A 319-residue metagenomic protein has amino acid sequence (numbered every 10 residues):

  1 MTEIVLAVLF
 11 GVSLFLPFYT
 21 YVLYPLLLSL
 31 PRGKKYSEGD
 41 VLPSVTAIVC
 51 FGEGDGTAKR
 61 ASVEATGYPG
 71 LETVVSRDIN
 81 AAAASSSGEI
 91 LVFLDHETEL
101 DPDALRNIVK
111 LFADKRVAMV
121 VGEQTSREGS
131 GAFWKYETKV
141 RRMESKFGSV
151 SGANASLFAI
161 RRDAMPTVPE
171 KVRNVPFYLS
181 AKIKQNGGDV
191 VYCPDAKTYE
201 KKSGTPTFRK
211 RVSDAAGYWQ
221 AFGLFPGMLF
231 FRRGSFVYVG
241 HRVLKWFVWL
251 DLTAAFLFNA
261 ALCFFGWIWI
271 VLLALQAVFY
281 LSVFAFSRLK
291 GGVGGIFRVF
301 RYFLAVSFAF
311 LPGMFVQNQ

Functional and structural regions predicted by a protein language model:
M1-G39: N-terminal membrane-anchoring/stem segments of glycan-assembly enzymes
E3, G39, K245-Q319: Membrane-embedded multi-pass helical conduit in multi-pass membrane proteins, especially envelope-biosynthetic
P43-I48, E72, Y178: Cell-envelope/extracellular polymer assembly enzymes that use nucleotide-activated donors
A61-G70: Short, acidic, metal-binding catalytic loop of nucleotide-sugar glycosyltransferases
I79-A84, S180-A181: Short, conserved alpha-helix that lines the donor NDP-sugar binding/gating region of sugar-transfer enzymes
L91: Short aromatic/hydrophobic "clamp" motif used to bind/position activated sugar donors
P102-T167, K171-V172: Long helical/loop segments within the catalytic core of UDP-sugar-dependent glycosyltransferases, especially the large
F112-K115, V121, T125-Y136, V175 (+3 more regions): Catalytic donor/gating beta->alpha subdomain of glycosyltransferases that bind UDP-sugars
